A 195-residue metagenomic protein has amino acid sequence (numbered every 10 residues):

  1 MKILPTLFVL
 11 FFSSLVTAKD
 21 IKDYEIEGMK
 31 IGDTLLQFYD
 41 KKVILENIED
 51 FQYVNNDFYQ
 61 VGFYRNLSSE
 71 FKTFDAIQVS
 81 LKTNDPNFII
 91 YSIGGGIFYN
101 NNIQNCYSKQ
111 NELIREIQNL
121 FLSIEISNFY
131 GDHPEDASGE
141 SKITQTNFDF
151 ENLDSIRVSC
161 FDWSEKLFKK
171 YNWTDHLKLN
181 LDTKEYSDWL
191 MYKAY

Functional and structural regions predicted by a protein language model:
M1, A18-K19: Absolute protein N-terminus
M1-V9: Sec-dependent signal peptide recognition, specifically the positively charged N-region followed immediately by
S13-L15: N-terminal signal peptide c-region/cleavage motif recognized by signal peptidases
K19-V61, I89-Y195: Non-cytosolic coordination micro-motifs
Y64-I89: Compositionally biased P/S/T/G-rich terminal and signal peptide-adjacent segments that lie outside catalytic cores
